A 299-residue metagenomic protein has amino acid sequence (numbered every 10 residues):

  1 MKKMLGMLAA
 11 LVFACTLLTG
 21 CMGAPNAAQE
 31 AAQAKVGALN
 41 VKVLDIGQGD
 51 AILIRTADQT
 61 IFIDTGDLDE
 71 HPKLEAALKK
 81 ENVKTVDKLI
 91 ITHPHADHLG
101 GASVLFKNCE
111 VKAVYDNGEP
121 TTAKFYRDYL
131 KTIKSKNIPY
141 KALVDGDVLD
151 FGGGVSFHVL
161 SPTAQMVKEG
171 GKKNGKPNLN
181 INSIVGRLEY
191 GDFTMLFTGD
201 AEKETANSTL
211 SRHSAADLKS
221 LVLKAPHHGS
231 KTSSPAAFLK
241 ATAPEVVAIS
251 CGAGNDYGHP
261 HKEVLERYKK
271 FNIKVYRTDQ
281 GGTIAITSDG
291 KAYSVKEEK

Functional and structural regions predicted by a protein language model:
K2-M7, C15-K299: Non-globular, low-confidence helical/coil segments that flank catalytic cores
